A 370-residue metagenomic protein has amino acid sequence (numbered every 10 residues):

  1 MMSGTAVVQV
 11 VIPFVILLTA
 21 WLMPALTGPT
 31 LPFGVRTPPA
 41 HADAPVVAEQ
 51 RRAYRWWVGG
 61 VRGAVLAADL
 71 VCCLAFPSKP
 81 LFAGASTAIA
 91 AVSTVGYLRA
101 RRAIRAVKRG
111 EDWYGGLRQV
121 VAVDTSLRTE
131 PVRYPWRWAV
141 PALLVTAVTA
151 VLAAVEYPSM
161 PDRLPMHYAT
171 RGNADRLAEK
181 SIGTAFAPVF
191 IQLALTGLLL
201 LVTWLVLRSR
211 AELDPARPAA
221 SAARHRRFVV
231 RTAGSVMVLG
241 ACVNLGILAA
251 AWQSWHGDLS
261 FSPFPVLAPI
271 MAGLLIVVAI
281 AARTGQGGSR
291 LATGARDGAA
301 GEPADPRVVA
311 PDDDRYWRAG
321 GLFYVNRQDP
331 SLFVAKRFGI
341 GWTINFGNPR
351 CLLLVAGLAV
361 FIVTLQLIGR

Functional and structural regions predicted by a protein language model:
M1-V7, D69-S86, A154-P188, L248-P269 (+1 more regions): Membrane interfacial helix motifs at helix-loop boundaries and amphipathic/re-entrant anchors
M2-G116, W138, A142-L143, V151-R163 (+2 more regions): Transmembrane-helix bundle segments that line or gate the permeation/cavity pathway in multi-pass membrane proteins
W21-P32, L117-S126, T284-G347: Membrane-proximal soluble regions of multi-pass membrane proteins
T30-A42, V107-L127, R208-R227, L291-V309: Juxtamembrane inter-helical linkers in multi-pass membrane proteins
A42-R52, A178-E179, V229, P330-R350: Membrane interfacial helix-start motif at the N-side
Q50-V58, T232-L239, G347-P349, L353: Loop-to-transmembrane-helix entry motif
P131-W138, L144-D162, K180-G287: Conserved nucleotide- and phosphate/pyrophosphate-binding catalytic cores in adenylate/nucleotidyl-handling enzymes
P141-V148, G347-R370: Final/C-terminal transmembrane alpha-helix of multipass membrane proteins
